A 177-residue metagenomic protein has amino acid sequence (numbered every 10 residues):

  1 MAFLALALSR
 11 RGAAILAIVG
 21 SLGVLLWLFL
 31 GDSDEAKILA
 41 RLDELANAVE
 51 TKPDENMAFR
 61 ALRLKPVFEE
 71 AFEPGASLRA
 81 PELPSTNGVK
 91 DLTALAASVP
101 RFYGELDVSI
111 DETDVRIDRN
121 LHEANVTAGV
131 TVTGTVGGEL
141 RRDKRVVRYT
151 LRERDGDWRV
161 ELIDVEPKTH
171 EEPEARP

Functional and structural regions predicted by a protein language model:
L6-A13, E123-N125, E139-P177: Short beta-strand edge/turn micro-motifs at domain boundaries
G12-W27: Hydrophobic membrane-insertion alpha-helices, especially the h-region of bacterial N-terminal signal peptides
V24-A40: Transmembrane signal-anchor/signal-peptide helices with a preference for the extracytoplasmic
R41, E55-P81: Short, well-ordered alpha-helical segments enriched in acidic and aromatic residues
L42-P53: N-terminal alpha-helical signal peptides/signal-anchor transmembrane segments
P74-D114: A solvent-exposed, acidic/Ser-Thr-rich amphipathic alpha-helical stretch
R101-E105, T131-D143: Short, cysteine-centered beta-strand-loop-beta hairpins and adjacent loop/turn segments enriched in charged/polar
N120-V132: A short hydrophobic beta-strand element
